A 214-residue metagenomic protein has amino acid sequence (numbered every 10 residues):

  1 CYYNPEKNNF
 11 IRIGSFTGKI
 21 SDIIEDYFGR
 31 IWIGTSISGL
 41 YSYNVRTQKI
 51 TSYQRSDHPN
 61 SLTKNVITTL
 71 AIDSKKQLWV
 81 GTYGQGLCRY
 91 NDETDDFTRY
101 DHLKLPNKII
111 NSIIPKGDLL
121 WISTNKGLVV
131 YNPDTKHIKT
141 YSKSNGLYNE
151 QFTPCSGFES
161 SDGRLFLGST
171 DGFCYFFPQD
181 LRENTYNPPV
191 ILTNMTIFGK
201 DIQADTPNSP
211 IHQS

Functional and structural regions predicted by a protein language model:
C1-Y2, G39-Y41, G86-C88, L128-V129 (+1 more regions): Structural signal for beta-propeller blades
Y3, F10, I31-I33, Y43 (+5 more regions): Fold-core signature of tandem repeat domains
N4-N8, N44-Q48, N91-D95, N132-K136 (+1 more regions): Short loop/turn segments that connect beta-strands within beta-propeller blades
K7, F28, I37, T47 (+6 more regions): Surface-exposed loop/turn positions within WD40 beta-propeller blades
S15-F16, D57-T68, Y83, H102-I114 (+1 more regions): Residue-level "micro-hotspots" composed of small/polar
E25-G29, I72-K76, I114-D118, E159-D162: Residue-level detector of Asp-centered blade-edge/turn motifs that repeat once per structural unit in beta-propeller
R30-I33, Q77-G81, L119-I122, R164-L167: Conserved beta-propeller blade signature
